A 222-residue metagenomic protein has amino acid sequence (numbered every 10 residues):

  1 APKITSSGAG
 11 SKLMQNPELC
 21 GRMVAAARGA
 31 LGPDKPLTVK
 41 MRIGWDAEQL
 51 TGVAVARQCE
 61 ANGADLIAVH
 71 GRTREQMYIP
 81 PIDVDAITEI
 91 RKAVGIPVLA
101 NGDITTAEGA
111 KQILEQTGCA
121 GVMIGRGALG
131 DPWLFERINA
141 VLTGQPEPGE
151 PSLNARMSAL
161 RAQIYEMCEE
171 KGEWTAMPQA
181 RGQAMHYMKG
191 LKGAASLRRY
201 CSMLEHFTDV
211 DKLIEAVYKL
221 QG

Functional and structural regions predicted by a protein language model:
A1-E60: Active-site entrance/lid segments in N-terminal catalytic domains of soluble metabolic enzymes
P2, E75, L129-P132: Short gly/pro/ser/thr-enriched loop/turn and capping motifs at secondary-structure boundaries
L13-P17, P80, L153: Flexible, glycine- and charge-enriched loops at secondary-structure boundaries
Q15-N16, A68-R72, M77, A100-G102: Catalytic beta/alpha-barrel core
R22-A25, G29-G32, T51-L66, D85 (+2 more regions): Alpha/beta catalytic cores of nucleotide-metabolism and tRNA/nucleoside-modifying enzymes
D34-R42, L66-G71, A100: Short beta-strand segments at enzyme active-site cores
K40-D46, R72-R74, D103-T105, G127: Active-site beta-loop-alpha junctions enriched in small/polar residues
E48-Q49, I79-P81: Active-site core of PLP-dependent enzymes with the aminotransferase class I/II
